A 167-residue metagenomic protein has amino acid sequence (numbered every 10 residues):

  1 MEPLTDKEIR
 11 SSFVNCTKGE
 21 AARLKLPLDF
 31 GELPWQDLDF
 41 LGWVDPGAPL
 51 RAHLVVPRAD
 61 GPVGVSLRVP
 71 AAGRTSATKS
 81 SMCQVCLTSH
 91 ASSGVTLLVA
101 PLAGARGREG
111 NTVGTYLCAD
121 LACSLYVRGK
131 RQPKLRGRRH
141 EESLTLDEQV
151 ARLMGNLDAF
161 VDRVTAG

Functional and structural regions predicted by a protein language model:
M1-G64: Charge-rich, low-complexity N-terminal segments
P57-A72, L98-G104: Short Cys/His-rich Zn2+-coordinating modules
S66-K79, R108-T112: Short, flexible, mixed-charge glycine/proline-rich loop motifs that serve as phosphate/nucleic-acid-contacting
C83-C86, C118: Short cysteine-rich clusters marking metal-coordination/redox-active sites
H90-L97, Y126-R131: Short Cys/His-rich "knuckle" micro-motifs
V99-T115: Short linker/helix segments within small regulatory modules
G110-K134: Short metal-binding segments enriched for Cys and/or His
Y126-R163: Polybasic, low-complexity binding patches
